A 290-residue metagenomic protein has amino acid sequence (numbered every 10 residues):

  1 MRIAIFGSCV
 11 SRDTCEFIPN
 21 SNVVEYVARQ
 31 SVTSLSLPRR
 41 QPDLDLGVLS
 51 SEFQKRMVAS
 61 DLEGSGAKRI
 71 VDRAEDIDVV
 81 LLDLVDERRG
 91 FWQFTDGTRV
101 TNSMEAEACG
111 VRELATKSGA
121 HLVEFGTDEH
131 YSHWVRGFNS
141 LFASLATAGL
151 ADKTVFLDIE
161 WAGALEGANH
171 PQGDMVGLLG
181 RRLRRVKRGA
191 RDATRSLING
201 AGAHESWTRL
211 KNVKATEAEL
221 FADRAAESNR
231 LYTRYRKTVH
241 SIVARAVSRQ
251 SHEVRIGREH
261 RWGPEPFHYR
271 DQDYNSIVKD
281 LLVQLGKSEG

Functional and structural regions predicted by a protein language model:
M1-G290: Extracellular glycan-modifying ectodomains
